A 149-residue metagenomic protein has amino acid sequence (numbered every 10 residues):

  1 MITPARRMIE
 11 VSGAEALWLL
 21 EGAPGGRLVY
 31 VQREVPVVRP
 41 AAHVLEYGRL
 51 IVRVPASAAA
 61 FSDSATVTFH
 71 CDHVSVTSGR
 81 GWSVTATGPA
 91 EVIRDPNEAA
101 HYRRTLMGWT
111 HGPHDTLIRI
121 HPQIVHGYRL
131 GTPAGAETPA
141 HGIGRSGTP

Functional and structural regions predicted by a protein language model:
M1-E21, R145: Extreme N-terminal tail/first-helix region
E21-G25, D63-S64: A short, compositionally biased
A23-P55: Short beta-strand segments
V29-V31, R53, H70, H121 (+1 more regions): Beta-strand residues in well-ordered beta-sheet regions across diverse protein folds
E34, A58-A60, A134-G135: Short, surface-exposed beta-strand-loop junctions and turns on beta-sheet-rich folds
V38, S78, H126-R129: Short, well-ordered, mixed-charge alpha-helical segments that flank or form enzyme active sites
P55-T116, P122-I124: Short, structured beta-strand-loop surface elements
L106-P149: Short, active-site-adjacent segments that bind or coordinate small-molecule cofactors and metal centers
